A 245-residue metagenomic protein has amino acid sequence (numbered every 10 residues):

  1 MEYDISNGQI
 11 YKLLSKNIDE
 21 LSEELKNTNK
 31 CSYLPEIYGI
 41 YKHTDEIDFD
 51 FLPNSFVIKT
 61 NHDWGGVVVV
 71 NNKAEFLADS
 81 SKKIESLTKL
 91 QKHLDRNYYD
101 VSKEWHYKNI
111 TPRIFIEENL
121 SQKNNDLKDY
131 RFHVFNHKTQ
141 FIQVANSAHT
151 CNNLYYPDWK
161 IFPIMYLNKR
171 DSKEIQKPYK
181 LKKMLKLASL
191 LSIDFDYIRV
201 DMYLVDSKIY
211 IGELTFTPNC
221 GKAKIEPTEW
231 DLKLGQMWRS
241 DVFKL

Functional and structural regions predicted by a protein language model:
M1-A74, L87-Q91, R96-K103: A conserved helix-loop-beta module that forms one wall/lid of the active-site cleft in ATP-utilizing catalytic domains
S22, D45-D48, W64-V69, L77-D79 (+5 more regions): Short catalytic/ligand-binding loop motif for oxyanion handling, primarily in non-cytosolic enzymes, centered on
Y33, F56, Q140, I198 (+1 more regions): Protein kinase-like catalytic core scaffold
D50, H62, V68, L127 (+6 more regions): C-terminal and inter-domain tail/linker signature
F51, V134-F135, L204: Generic beta-strand structural signal
D79-N168: Phosphate-binding site of ATP-dependent enzymes
H106-R113, Y156-I209: A long amphipathic alpha-helix within ATP-dependent nucleotide-binding catalytic cores
K138, L204-L245: C-terminal active-site "lid" helix and adjoining low-complexity regulatory extension at the edge of ATP-using catalytic
